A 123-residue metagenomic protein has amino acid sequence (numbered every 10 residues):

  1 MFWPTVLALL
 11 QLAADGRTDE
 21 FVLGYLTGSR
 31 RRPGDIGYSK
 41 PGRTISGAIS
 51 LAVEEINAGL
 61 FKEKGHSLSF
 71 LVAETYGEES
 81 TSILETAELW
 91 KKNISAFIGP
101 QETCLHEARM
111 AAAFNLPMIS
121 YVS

Functional and structural regions predicted by a protein language model:
M1-S123: Extracytosolic ligand-binding ectodomains
